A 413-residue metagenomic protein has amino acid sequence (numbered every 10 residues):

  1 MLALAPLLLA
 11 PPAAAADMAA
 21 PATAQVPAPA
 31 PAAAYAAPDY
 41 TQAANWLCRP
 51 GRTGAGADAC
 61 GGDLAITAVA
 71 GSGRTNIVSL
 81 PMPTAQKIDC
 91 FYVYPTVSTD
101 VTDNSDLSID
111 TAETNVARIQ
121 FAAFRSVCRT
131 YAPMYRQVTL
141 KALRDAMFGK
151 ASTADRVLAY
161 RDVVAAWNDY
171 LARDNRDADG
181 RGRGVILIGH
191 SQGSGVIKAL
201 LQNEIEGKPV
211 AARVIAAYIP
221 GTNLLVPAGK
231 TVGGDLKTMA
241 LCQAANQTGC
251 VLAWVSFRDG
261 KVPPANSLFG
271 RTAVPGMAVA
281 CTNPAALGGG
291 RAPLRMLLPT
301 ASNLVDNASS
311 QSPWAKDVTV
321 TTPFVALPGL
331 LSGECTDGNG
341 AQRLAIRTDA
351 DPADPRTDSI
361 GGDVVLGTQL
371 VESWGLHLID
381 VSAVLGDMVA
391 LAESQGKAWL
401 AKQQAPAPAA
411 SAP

Functional and structural regions predicted by a protein language model:
M1-P11: Bacterial N-terminal signal peptides
A16-T111: N-terminal low-complexity, Ser/Thr- and acidic-residue-enriched intrinsically disordered segments
A19, A24, A217, A401 (+1 more regions): Intrinsically disordered, low-complexity segments enriched in small/polar and acidic residues
A44, P50-R52, P83-Q86, Y92-G184 (+1 more regions): Active-site catalytic motif of lipid deacylating hydrolases and related acyltransferases
F91, I186-G189, A216-P220: Extended hydrophobic secondary-structure segments that form protein cores and membrane-embedded regions
A117, V196-I205: Short, well-ordered amphipathic alpha-helices
V157-R181, Q202-L366, I379, A398 (+1 more regions): Surface cap/lid and interfacial helix-loop subdomains adjacent to catalytic sites that gate substrate access
I188-G193, I197: Gly/Ala-rich beta-loop-alpha elbow adjacent to hydrolase catalytic centers
